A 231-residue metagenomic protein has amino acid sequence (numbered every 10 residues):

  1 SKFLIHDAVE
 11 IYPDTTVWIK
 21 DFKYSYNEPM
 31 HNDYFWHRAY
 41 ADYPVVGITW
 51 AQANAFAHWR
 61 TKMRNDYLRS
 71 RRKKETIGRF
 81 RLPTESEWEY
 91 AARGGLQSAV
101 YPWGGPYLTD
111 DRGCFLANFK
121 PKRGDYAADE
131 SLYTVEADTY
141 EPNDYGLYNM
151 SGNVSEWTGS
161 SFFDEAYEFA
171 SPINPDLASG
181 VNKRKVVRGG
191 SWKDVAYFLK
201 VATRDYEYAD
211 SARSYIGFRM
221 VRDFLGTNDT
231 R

Functional and structural regions predicted by a protein language model:
S1-K2: Internal, charge-rich low-complexity segments
I5-T203, A212, D229-R231: Functional-site microenvironments in short loops/helix caps that host divalent-cation chemistry
S214-T230: Short, structured beta-strand segments at or near domain termini in extracellular proteins/domains
